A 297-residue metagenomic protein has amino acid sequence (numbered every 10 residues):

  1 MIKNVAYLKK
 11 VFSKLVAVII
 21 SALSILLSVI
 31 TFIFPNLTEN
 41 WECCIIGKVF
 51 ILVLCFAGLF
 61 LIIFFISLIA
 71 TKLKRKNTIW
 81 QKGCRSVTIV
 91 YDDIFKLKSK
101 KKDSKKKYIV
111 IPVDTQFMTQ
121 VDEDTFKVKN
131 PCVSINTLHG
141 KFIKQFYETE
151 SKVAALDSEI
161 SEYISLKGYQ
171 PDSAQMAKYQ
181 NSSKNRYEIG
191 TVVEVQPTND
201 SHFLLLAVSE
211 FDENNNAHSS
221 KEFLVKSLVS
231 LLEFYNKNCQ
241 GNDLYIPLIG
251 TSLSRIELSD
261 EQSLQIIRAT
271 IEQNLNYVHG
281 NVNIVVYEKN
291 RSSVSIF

Functional and structural regions predicted by a protein language model:
I2-F297: Macrodomain-like recognition of ADP-ribose-binding/processing modules
